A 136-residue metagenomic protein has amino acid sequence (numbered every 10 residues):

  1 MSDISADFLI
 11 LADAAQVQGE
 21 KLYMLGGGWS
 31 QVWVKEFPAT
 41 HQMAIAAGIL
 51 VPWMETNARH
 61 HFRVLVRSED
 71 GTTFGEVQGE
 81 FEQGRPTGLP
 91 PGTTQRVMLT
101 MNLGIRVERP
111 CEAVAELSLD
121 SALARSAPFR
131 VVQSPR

Functional and structural regions predicted by a protein language model:
S2-V107, E112-L119, L123-R136: Contiguous segments within soluble domain cores/interaction surfaces
